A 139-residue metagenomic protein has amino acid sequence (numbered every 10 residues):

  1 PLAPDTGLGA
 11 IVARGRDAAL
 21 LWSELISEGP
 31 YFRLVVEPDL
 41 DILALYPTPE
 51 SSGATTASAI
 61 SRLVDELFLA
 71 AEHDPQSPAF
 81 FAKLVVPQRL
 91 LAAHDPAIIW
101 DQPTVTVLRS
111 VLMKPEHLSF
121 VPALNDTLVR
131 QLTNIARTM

Functional and structural regions predicted by a protein language model:
P1-M139: Conserved C-terminal alpha-helix-loop-beta "cap" of PLP-dependent enzymes that closes/shapes the active-site mouth
